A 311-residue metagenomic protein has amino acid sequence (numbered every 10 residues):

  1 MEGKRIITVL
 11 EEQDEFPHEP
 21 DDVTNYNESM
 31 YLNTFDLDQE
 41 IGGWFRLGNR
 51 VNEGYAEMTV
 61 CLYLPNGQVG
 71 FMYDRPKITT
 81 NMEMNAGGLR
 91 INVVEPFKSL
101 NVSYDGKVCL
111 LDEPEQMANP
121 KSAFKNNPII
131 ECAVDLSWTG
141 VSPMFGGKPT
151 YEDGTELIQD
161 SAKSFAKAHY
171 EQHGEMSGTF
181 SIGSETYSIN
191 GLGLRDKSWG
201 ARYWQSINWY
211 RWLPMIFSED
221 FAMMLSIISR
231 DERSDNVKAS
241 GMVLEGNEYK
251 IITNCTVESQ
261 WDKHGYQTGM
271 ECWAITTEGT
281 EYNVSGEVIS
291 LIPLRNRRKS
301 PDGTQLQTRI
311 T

Functional and structural regions predicted by a protein language model:
M1-T311: Structured soluble/peripheral alpha/beta segments that form catalytic or ligand/cofactor-binding pockets
